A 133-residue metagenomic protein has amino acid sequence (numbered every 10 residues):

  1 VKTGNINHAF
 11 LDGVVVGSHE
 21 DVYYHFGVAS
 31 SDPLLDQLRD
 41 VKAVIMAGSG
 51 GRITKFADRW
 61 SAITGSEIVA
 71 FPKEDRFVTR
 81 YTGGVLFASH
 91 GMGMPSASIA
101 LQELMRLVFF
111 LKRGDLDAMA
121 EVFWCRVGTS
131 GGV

Functional and structural regions predicted by a protein language model:
V1-V133: Metabolite-binding pocket within alpha/beta catalytic cores that recognizes anionic/polar moieties
